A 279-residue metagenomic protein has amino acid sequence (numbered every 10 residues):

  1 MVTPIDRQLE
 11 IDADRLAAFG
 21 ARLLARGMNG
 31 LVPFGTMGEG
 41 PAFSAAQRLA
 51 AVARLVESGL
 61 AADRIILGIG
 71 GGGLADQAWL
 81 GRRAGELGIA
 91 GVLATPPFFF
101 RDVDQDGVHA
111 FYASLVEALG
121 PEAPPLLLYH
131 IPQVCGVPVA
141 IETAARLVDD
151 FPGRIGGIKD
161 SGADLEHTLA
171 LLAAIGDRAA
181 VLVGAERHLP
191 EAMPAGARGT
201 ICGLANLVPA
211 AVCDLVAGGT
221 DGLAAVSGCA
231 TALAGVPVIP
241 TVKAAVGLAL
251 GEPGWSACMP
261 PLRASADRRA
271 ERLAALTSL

Functional and structural regions predicted by a protein language model:
M1, R26, P194-A197, I201-L279: C-terminal alpha-helical cap/extension of soluble enzyme domains
V2, Q8, G40, P152 (+3 more regions): Generic secondary-structure boundary/loop-capping signal
V2-G136: Active-site beta->alpha loop and helix N-cap motifs at the rims of alpha/beta catalytic domains
D6-L9, R15, P41, Q47 (+4 more regions): Solvent-exposed, flexible loop/coil residues
D12, L16, R48, Q77 (+6 more regions): Generic structural signal for well-ordered, non-membrane alpha-helical segments in soluble metabolic enzymes
L16, R48, V52, Q77 (+5 more regions): A general structural signal for well-ordered alpha-helical segments in protein cores
F34, E39-A42, G72-L74, H188 (+3 more regions): Short, electropositive, low-hydrophobicity segments enriched in small/polar residues
A118-P124, I131-P237: Catalytic alpha/beta core domains of metabolic enzymes, predominantly
